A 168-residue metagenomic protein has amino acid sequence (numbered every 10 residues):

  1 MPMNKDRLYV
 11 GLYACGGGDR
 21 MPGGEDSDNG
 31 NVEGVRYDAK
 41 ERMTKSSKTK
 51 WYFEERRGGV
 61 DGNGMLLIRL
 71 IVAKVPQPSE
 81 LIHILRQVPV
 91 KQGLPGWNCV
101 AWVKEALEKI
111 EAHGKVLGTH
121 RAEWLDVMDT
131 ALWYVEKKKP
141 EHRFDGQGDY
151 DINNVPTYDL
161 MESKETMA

Functional and structural regions predicted by a protein language model:
M1-E41: N-terminal accessory segments that precede or flank the first globular/catalytic domain
R7, L12-A14, R20, G30 (+3 more regions): Compositionally biased, low-complexity repeat tracts
L8, G30, L70, G114 (+2 more regions): Residue-level marker of intrinsically disordered, low-complexity segments enriched for small/polar residues
G11, C15, D28, R56 (+3 more regions): Low-complexity, intrinsically disordered/propeptide-like segments
C15, D28, D38, I68 (+2 more regions): Intrinsically disordered, low-complexity, compositionally biased regions/tails
N29-K74: Cysteine protease-like catalytic core of ubiquitin/ubiquitin-like
R57-D145: Active-site nucleophile-His-acid catalytic modules used for acyl/amide transfer and hydrolysis across diverse enzymes
E141-A168: C-terminal helix/juxtamembrane-tail motif
